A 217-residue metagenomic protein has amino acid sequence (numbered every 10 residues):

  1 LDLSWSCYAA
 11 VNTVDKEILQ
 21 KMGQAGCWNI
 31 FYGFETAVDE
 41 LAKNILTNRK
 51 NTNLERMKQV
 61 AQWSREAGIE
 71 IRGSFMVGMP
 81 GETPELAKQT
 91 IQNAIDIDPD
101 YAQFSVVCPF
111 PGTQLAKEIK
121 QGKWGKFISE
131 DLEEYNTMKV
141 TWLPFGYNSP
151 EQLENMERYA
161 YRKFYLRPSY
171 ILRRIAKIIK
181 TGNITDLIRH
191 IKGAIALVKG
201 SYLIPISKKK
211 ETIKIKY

Functional and structural regions predicted by a protein language model:
L1-G182, I215-Y217: A structural motif corresponding to the C-terminal lobe/cap of the Radical SAM core domain
Y165-L172, N183, L187, K199 (+1 more regions): Residue-level signal for secondary-structure boundary elements
T181-I184, K192: Detector for C-terminal structural segments
R189-Y217: Short linear elements at protein peripheries
